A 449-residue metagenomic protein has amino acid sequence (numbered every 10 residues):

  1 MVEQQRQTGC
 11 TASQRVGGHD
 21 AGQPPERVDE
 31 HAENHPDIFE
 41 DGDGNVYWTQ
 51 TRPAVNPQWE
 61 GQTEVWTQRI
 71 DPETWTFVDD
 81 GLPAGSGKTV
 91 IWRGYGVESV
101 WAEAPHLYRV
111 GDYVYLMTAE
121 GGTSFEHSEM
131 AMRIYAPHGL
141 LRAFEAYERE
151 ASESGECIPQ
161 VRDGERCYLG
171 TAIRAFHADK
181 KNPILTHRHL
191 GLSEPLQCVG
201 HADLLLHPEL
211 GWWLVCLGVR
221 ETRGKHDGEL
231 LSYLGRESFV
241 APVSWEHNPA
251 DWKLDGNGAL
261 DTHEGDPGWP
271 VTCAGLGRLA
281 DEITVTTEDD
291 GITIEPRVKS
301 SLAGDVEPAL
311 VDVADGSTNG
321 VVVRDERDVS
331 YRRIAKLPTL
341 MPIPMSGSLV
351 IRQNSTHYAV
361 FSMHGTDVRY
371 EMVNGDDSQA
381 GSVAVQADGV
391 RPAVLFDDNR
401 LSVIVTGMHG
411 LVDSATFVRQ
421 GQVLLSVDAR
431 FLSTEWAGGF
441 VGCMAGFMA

Functional and structural regions predicted by a protein language model:
M1-A449: Carbohydrate-active catalytic/glycan-binding domains of CAZyme proteins, especially the secreted or lumenal ectodomains
